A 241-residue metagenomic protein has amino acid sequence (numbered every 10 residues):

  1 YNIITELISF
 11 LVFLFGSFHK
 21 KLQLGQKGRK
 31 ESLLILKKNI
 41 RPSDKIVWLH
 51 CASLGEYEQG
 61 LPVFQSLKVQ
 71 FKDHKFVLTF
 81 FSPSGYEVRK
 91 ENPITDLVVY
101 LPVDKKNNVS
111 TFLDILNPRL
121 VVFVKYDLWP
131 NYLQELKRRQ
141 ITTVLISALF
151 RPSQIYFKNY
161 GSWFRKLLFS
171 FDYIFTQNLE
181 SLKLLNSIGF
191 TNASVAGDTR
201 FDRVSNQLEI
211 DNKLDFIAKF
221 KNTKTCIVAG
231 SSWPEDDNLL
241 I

Functional and structural regions predicted by a protein language model:
Y1-F15, H19: Membrane-interacting alpha-helical segments
F13-L36, I40-I210, V228, S232-P234: Active-site and donor-binding regions of nucleotide-sugar-utilizing enzymes
T223-K224: C-terminal accessory region of SF2 helicases/translocases
